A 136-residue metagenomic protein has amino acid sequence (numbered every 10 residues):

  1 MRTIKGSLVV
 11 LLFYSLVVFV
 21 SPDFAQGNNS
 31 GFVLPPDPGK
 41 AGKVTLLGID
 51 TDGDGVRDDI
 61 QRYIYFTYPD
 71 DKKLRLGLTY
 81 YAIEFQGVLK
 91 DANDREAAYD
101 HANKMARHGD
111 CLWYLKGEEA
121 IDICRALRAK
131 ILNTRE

Functional and structural regions predicted by a protein language model:
R2, G6, V20-G53, D59-E136: Calcium-binding acidic motifs and repeat modules
V10-V18: Bacterial N-terminal signal peptides
